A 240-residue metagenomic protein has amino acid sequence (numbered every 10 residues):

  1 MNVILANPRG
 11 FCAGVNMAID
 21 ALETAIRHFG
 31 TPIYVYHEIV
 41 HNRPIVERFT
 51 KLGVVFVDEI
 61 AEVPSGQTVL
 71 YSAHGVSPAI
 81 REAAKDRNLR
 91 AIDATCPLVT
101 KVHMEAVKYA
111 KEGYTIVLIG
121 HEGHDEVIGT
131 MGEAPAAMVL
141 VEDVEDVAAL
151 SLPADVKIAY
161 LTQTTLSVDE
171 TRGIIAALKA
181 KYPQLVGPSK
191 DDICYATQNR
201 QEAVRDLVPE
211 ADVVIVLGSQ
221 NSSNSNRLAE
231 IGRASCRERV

Functional and structural regions predicted by a protein language model:
N2-S151, S167-V168, I174-A180, V186 (+5 more regions): Active-site loop-to-helix "anion-binding N-cap" substructures in soluble metabolic enzymes
V156-V168, G218-S219: Active-site donor-nucleotide binding/catalytic segment of nucleotide-sugar enzymes
S189-D191: SIR2/sirtuin NAD+-dependent deacylase catalytic core
N224-E230: Thiamine diphosphate
I231-V240: Residue-level detector of conserved catalytic or cofactor/ligand-binding positions in enzyme active sites
